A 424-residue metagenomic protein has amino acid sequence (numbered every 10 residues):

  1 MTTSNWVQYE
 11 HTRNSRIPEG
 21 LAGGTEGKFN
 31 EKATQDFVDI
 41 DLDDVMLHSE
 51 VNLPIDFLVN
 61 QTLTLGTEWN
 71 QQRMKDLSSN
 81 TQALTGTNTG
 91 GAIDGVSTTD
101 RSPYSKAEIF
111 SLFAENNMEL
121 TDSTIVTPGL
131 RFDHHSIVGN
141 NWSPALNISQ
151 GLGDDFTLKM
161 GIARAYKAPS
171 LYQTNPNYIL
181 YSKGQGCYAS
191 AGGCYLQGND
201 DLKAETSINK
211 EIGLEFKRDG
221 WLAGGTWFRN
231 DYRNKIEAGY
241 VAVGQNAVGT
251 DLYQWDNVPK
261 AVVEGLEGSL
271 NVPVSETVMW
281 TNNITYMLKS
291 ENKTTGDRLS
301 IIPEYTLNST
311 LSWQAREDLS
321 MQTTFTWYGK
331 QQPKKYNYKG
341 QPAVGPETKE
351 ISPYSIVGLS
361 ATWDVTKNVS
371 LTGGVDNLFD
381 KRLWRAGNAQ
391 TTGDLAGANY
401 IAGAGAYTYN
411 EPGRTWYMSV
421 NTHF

Functional and structural regions predicted by a protein language model:
M1-N5, Q61-T67, V126-P128, P144 (+8 more regions): Transmembrane beta-strands of outer-membrane beta-barrel proteins
M1-V138, G151-G153, G224, P273 (+1 more regions): Face-selective signature of the C-terminal outer-membrane beta-barrel domain
V7-S15, D39-L47, V59, W69-K75 (+14 more regions): Transmembrane beta-barrel architecture of outer-membrane proteins
S15-F37, L77-Y104, Y172-D200, E237-Q254 (+3 more regions): Solvent-exposed loop segments that connect transmembrane elements
T34-D36, D44-V51, R101-S105, N199-K203 (+7 more regions): Outer membrane beta-barrel strand-and-loop segments of large Gram-negative receptors, especially TonB-dependent
N60, D100-D231, P273, L288 (+2 more regions): Structural signature of Gram-negative outer-membrane beta-barrels, strongest in the C-terminal barrel of TonB-dependent
E119-V126, W227-Y232, V243, A247-N337 (+1 more regions): Gram-negative outer-membrane beta-barrel transporters
Y166, R233, W327-K339, T362-F424: C-terminal beta-signal and adjacent terminal beta-strands/loops of Gram-negative outer-membrane beta-barrel proteins
